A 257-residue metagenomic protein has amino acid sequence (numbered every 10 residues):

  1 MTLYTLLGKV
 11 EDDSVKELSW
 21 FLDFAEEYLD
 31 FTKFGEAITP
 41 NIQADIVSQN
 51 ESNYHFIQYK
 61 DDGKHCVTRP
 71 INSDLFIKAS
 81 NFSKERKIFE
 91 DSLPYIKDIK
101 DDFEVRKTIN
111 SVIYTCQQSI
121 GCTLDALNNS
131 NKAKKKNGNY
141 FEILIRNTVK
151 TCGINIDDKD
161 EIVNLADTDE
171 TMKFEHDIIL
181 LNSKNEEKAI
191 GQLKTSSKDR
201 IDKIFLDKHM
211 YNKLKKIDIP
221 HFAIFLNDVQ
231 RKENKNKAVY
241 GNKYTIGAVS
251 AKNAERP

Functional and structural regions predicted by a protein language model:
M1-G153: Interdomain/boundary linker segments immediately adjacent to catalytic/signaling cores
K135-K136, K159-E161, L193, N212: Intrinsically disordered, low-complexity Ser/Thr/Pro/Gly-rich regulatory segments
T151-T171, L181: A short acidic/basic microdomain associated with nuclease active sites
I178-L180, K188-T195, I204: Conserved catalytic cores of phosphodiester-cleaving nucleases, focusing on short active-site segments
A189-I190, I217-F225, E255-P257: Hydrophobic beta-strand segments of well-ordered beta-sheets in folded domains
K194-D207, K232-K235: Active-site-adjacent loop/helix micro-motif of nuclease/hydrolase catalytic cores
M210-D218: Arginine/glycine-rich "motif VI" loop of SF2 helicases in the C-terminal RecA-like domain
N227-P257: Domain-level recognition of nuclease-like catalytic cores that cleave nucleotide substrates
